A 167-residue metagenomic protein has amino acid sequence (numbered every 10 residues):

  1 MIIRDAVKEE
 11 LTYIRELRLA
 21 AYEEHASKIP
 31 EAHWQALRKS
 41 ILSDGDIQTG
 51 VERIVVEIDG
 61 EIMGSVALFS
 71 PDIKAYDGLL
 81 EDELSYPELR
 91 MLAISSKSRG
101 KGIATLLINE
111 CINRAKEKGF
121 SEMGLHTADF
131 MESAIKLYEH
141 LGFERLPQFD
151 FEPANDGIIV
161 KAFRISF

Functional and structural regions predicted by a protein language model:
M1, G64, K161: Change "...and in nucleic-acid phosphodiester-cleaving endonucleases..." to "...and in nucleic-acid processing enzymes
A6-E9, F130: Structured loop/turn residues at secondary-structure junctions
K8-S96, I108-E110, R114, F151 (+1 more regions): Acetyl-CoA-dependent GNAT
A20, E81-Y86, S121-G124, A128-L141 (+1 more regions): C-terminal "cap" of GNAT-fold acetyltransferases
M91-N109, K118, D129-I135, H140-L141: Conserved glycine-rich acetyl-CoA-binding loop
